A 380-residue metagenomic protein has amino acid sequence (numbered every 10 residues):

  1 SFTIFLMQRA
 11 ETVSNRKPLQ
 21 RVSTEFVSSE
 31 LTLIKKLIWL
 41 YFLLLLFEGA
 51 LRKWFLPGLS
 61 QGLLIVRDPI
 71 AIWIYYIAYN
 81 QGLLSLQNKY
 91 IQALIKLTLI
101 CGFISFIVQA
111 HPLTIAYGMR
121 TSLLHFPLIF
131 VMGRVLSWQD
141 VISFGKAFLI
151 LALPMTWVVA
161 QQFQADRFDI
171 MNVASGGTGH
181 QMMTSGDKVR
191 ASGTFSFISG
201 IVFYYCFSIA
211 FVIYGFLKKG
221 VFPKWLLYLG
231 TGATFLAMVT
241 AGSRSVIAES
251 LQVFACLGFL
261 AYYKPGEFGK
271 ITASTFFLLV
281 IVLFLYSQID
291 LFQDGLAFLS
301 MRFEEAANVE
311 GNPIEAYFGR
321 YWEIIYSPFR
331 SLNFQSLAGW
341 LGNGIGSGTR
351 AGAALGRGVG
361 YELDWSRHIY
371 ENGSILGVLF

Functional and structural regions predicted by a protein language model:
I4-Q8, W157-R167, G258-G311, S331-Q335: A membrane-periplasm/extracellular boundary helix in multi-pass inner-membrane enzymes that assemble envelope glycans
L33-I38, F42-L43, Y90-T98, V131-R167 (+1 more regions): Interfacial loop-to-transmembrane-helix boundary motif in multi-pass membrane proteins
L33-W54, R67-L123: N-terminal hydrophobic segments of proteins, predominantly signal-anchor/transmembrane helices of inner/organellar
E48-P57, H180-T194, N308, R320-I324 (+1 more regions): Juxtamembrane membrane-water interface segments that cap and precede transmembrane helices
Q61-A78, M119-L128, I201-I209, A248-A255 (+1 more regions): Membrane-embedded alpha-helical segments of multi-pass membrane proteins, especially the transmembrane helices
D140-F148, F222-L227, Y263-F277: Membrane-interfacial entry segments at the cytosolic side of transmembrane helices
K146-V173, S185-G186, G193-G242, V246-L260: Alpha-helical transmembrane segments of multi-pass inner-membrane proteins
S300-I375: Long extracytoplasmic/lumenal interhelical loops at the membrane interface of multi-pass membrane proteins
